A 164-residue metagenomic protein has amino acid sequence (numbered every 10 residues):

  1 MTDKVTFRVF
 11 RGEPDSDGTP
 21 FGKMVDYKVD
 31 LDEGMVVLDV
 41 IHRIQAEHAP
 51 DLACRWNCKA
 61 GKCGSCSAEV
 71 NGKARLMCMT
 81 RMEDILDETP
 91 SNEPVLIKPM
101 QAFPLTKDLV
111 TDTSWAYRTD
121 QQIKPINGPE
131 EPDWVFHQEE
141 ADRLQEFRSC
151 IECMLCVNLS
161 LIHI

Functional and structural regions predicted by a protein language model:
D3-V25: Eukaryote-biased recognition of intrinsically disordered, low-complexity regulatory segments
F10, D30-D32, M100: A structural detector for beta-sheet-dominated domains
E13, G72-K73: Solvent-exposed strand-loop boundary residues in beta-sheet-rich modules
V25-M35: Short, contiguous acidic and Ser/Thr-rich linear segments
M35-H42: Short amphipathic alpha-helical segments
H42-N71, H137-I151: Immediate flanking context of iron-sulfur cluster ligation sites
A74-N158: Fe-S ferredoxin-like electron-transfer domains and their immediately adjacent linker/connector regions across
I162-I164: Conserved small/polar residues in nucleotide/adenosyl-binding loops
